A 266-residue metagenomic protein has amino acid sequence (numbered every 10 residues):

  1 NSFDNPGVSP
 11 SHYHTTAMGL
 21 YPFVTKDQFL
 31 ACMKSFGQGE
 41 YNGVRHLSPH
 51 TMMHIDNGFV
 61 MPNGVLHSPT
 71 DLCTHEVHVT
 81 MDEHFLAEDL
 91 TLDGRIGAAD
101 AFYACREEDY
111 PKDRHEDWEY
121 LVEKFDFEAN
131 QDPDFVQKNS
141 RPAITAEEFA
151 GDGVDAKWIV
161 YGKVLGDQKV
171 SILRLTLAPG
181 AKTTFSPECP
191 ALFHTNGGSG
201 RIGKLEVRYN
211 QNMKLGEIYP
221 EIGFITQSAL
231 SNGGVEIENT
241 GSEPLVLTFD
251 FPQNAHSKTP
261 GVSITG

Functional and structural regions predicted by a protein language model:
N1-I55, V65-E217, I222, F251 (+2 more regions): Active-site region of the double-stranded beta-helix
M61, G203, T226-Q227: A generic structural signal for residues embedded in beta-strands
M61-P62, N232: Short alpha-helical segments and helix-capping/turn motifs at coil-helix boundaries
K214-G266: TerminUS-proximal long segments
